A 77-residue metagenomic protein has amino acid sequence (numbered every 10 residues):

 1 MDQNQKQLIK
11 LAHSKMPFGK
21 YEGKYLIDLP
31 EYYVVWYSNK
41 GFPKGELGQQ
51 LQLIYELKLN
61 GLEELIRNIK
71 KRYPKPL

Functional and structural regions predicted by a protein language model:
M1-L77: DEDD superfamily 3′-5′ metal-dependent exonuclease/proofreading module
